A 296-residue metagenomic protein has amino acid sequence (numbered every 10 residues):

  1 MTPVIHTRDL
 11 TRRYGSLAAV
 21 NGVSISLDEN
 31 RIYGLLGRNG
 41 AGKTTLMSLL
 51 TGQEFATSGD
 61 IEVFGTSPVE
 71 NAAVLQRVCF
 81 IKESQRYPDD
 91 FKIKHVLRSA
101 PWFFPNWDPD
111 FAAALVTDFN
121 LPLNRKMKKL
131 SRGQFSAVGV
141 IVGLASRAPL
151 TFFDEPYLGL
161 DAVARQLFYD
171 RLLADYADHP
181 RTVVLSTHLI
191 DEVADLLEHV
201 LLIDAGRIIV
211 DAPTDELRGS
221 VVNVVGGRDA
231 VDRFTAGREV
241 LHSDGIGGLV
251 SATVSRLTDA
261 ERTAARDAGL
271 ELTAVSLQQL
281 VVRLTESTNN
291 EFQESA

Functional and structural regions predicted by a protein language model:
L27, S58-A73: Conserved ABC transporter NBD signature motif
G37-G42: Walker A (P-loop) phosphate-binding loop of ABC-type ATPase nucleotide-binding domains
T51: Helix-to-loop junction immediately C-terminal to a conserved catalytic motif
K82-V138: ABC-family P-loop ATPase nucleotide-binding domains
T151-E155, L160: Catalytic Walker B motif of ABC-type/P-loop ATPase nucleotide-binding domains
F168-L257: ABC transporter nucleotide-binding domain
H242, I246-A296: C-terminal coupling/interaction segments
